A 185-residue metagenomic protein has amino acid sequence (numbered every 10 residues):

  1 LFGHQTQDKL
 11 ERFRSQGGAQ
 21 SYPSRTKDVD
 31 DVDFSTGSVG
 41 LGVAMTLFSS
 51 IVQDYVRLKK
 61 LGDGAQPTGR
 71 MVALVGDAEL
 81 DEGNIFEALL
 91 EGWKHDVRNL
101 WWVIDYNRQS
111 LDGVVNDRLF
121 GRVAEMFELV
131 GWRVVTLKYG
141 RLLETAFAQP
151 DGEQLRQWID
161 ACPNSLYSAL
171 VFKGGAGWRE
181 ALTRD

Functional and structural regions predicted by a protein language model:
L1-H95: Cofactor-binding active-site loop characterized by glycine-rich and histidine/acidic residues
G69, D96-L100, G131: Short glycine-/polar-rich loops that comprise or flank the Walker A/P-loop and associated switch/sensor motifs
N99-N107: Short internal beta-strands
Y106-D185: Long, well-ordered, tryptophan-enriched scaffold segments
